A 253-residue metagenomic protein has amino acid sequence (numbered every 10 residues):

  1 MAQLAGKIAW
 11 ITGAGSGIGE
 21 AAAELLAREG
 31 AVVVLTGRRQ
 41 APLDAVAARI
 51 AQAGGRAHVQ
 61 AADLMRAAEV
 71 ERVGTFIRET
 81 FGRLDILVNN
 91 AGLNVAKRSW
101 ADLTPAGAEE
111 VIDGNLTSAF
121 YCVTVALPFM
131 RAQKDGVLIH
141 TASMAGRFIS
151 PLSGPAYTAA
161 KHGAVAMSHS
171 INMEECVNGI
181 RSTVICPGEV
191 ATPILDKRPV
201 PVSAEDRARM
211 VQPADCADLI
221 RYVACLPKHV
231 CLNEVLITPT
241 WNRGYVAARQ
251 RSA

Functional and structural regions predicted by a protein language model:
G15-S16: Conserved glycine-rich cofactor-binding loop
A41, A61-V73, P105: The beta1-alpha1 cofactor-binding region of Rossmann-like NAD(H)/NADP(H)-dependent oxidoreductases
R98-W100, G107-I112: Substrate-binding pocket helix/loop in short-chain dehydrogenase/reductase
V123, A160: Active-site helix of classical SDR
S143: Residue(s) in the substrate-gating loop at a strand-loop-helix junction that position the organic substrate next
F148, S170-I180: Active-site-adjacent segment of SDR/Rossmann-fold oxidoreductases
V177, V184-I185, A204-Y245: C-terminal helical subdomain
